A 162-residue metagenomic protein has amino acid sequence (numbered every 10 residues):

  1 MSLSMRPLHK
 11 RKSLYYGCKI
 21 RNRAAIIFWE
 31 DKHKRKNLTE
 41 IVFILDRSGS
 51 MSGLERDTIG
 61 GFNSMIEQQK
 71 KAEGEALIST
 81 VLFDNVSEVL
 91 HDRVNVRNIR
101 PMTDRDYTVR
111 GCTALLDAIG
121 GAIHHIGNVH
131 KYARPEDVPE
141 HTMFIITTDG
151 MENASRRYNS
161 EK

Functional and structural regions predicted by a protein language model:
L3-K162: Acidic, low-complexity intrinsically disordered regions
